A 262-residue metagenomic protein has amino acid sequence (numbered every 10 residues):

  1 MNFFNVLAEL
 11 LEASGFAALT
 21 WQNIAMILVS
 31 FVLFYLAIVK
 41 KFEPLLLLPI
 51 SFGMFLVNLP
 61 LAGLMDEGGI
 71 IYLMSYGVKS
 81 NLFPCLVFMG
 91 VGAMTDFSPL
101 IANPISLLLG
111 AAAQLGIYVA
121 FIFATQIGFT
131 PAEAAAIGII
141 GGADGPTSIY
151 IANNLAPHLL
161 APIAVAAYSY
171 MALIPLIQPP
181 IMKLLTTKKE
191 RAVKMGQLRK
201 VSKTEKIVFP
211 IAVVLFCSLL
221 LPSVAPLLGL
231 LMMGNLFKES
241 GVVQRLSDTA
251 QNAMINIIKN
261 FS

Functional and structural regions predicted by a protein language model:
M1-A18, I24, P180-F209, V242-D248: Intrinsically disordered, low-complexity non-transmembrane regions of multi-pass membrane transporters
M1-G69: N-terminal alpha-helical transmembrane segments of multi-pass membrane transport and channel/translocase proteins
G15-M26, Y72-V87, E133-I139, Y168 (+1 more regions): Structural signature of hydrophobic alpha-helical transmembrane segments
L33, F55-L56, G77-I101, G234-F237 (+1 more regions): Hydrophobic transmembrane alpha-helices of secondary-active transporters and Na+-translocating membrane complexes
V39-L47, L64-E67, I71-M74, M94-L109 (+1 more regions): Interfacial helix-loop-helix linkers and transmembrane-helix boundary segments in multi-pass membrane proteins
Y76, S80, F88-M94, L109-V119 (+4 more regions): Alpha-helical membrane segments and immediately flanking helix-loop junctions that form or couple to the substrate/ion
H158-L176: Alpha-helical transmembrane segments
C217-S262: Transmembrane helical segments that form the transport core of multi-pass membrane transport proteins
